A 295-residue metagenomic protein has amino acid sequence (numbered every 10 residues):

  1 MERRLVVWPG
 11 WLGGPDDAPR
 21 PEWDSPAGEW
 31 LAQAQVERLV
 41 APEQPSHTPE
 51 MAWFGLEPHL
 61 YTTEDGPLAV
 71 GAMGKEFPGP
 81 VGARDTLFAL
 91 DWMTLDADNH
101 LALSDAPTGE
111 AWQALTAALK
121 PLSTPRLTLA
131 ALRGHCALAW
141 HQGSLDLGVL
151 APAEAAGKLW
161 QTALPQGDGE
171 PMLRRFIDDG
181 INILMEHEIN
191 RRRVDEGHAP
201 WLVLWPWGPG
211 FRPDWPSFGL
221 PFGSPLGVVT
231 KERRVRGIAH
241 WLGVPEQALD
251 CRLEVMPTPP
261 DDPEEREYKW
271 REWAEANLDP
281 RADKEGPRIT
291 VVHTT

Functional and structural regions predicted by a protein language model:
M1-A117: Active-site nucleophile/metal-coordination loop of metallo-enzymes that catalyze phosphate/sulfate and related
E2-G10, A32, A52, W140-Q142 (+4 more regions): Terminal, contiguous helix-loop blocks that mediate binding/assembly
G10-P15, A34-R38, G55, G109 (+5 more regions): Glycine-centered flexibility motif
E22-D24, A111-Q113, F176, R266-E275: Well-ordered, non-membrane alpha-helical segments in soluble/globular domains
E37-Q44, L127-H135, W207, D250-C251: Acidic carboxylate-rich catalytic motifs and surrounding loops in phosphoryl-/glycosyl-chemistry enzymes
H59-E76, S123-T124, L132, L184-R191 (+3 more regions): Short charge-dense sequence patches
R84-A89, M93, E170-R174, V235-W241: Short secondary-structure transition/capping segments
L95-P200, P206: Internal, non-catalytic "lid/hinge" segments that mediate substrate recognition, gating, inter-domain movement
